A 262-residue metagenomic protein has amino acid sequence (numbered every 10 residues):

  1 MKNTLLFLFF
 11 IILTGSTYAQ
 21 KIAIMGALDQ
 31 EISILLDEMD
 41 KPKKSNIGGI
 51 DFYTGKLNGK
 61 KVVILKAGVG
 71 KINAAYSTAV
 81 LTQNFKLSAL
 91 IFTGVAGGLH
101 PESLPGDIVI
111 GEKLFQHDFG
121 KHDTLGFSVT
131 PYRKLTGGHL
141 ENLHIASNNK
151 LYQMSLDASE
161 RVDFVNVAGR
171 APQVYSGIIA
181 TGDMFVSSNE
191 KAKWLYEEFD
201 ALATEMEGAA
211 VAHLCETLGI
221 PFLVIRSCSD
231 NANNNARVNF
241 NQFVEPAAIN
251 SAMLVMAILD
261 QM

Functional and structural regions predicted by a protein language model:
T4-L13: Sec-dependent N-terminal signal peptides
G15-A19: Sec/Tat signal peptide C-region and signal peptidase I cleavage site
Q20-T82: N-terminal short beta-loop-beta anion/metal-coordinating cradle
S88-I91: Structural motif
H100-E198: Mid-sequence, gly/pro-rich, charge-dense loop/helix-turn segments that line enzyme active sites
T181-V224: A C-terminal functional module that forms or caps the active site or interfaces directly with catalytic machinery
A232-M262: His/Asp/Glu-rich mid-to-C-terminal helical/loop segments that flank catalytic regions of hydrolases
